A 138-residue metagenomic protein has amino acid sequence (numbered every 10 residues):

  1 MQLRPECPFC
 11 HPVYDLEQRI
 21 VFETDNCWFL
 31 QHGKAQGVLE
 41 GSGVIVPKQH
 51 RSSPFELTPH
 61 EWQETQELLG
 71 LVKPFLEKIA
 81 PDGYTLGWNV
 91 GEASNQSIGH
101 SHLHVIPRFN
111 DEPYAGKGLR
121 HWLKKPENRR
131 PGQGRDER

Functional and structural regions predicted by a protein language model:
M1-R138: HIT superfamily nucleotide-processing domains
